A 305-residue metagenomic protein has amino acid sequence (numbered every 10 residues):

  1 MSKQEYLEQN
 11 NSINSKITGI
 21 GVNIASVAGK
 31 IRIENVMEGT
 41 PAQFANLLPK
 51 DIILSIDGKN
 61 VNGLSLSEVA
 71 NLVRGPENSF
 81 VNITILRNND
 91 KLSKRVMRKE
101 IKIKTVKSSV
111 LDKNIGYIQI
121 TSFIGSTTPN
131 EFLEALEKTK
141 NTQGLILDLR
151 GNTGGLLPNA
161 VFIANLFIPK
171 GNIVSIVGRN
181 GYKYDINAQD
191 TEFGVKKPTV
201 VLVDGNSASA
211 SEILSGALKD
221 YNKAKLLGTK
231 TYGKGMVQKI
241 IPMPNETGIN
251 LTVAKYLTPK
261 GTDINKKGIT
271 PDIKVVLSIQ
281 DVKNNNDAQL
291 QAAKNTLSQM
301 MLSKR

Functional and structural regions predicted by a protein language model:
M1-I31, F80-N82, L86-R95, I103-T105 (+1 more regions): Extended, small/polar residue-biased N-terminal targeting/export presequences and adjacent propeptide/linker tracts
G19, N23-M37, N114-Y117, Q291: PDZ/PDZ-like groove recognition
R32-N35, Q43, L48, D57-P244: Cleft-lining beta-strand/loop regions that shape enzyme active-site pockets
K50-I52: Structural motif
L54-S55, N250: Hydrophobic beta-strand signal
M243-N245, N250-A254: Short acidic, Pro/Gly- and aromatic-enriched capping/linker segments at domain boundaries
I264, K283-N284, A288-R305: Conserved functional hotspot residues or short segments at active or partner-binding sites across diverse domains
